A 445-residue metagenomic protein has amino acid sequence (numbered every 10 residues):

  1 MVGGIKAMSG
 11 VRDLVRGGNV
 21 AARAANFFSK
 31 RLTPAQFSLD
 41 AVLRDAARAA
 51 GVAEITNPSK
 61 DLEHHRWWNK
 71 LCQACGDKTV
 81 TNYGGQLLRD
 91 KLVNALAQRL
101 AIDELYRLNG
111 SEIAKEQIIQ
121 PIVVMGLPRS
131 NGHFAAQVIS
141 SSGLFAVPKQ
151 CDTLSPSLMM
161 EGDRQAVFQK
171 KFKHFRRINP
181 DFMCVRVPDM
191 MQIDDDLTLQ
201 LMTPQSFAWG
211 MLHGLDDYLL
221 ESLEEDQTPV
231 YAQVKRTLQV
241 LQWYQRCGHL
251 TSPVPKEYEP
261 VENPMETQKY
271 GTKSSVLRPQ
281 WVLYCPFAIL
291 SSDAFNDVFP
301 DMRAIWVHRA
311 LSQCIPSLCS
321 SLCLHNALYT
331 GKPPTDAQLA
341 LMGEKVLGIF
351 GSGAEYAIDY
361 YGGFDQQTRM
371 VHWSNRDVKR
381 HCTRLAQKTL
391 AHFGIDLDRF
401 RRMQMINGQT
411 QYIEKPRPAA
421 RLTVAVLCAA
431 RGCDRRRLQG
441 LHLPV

Functional and structural regions predicted by a protein language model:
V2-E104, S111, L219-L220, E225-Y231 (+2 more regions): PAPS-dependent sulfotransferases, especially Golgi type II membrane carbohydrate sulfotransferases
I113-I119: Phosphate-binding P-loop
V124-S140: Glycine-rich phosphate-binding P-loop
M125-L127, P253, V282-P286, S374-N375: Short His-Asn-centered micro-motif
S142-C151: Post-Walker A helix-loop "phosphate-sensing" segment adjacent to the P-loop in P-loop NTPases
D152-W281: PAPS-dependent sulfation machinery
E257-E259, S274-D301: Flexible, glycine/threonine-enriched loop-and-boundary segments that flank and lead into catalytic domains of large
Y284, A294-S320: Conserved phosphate-donor/acceptor-positioning beta-strand/loop module used by diverse small-molecule
